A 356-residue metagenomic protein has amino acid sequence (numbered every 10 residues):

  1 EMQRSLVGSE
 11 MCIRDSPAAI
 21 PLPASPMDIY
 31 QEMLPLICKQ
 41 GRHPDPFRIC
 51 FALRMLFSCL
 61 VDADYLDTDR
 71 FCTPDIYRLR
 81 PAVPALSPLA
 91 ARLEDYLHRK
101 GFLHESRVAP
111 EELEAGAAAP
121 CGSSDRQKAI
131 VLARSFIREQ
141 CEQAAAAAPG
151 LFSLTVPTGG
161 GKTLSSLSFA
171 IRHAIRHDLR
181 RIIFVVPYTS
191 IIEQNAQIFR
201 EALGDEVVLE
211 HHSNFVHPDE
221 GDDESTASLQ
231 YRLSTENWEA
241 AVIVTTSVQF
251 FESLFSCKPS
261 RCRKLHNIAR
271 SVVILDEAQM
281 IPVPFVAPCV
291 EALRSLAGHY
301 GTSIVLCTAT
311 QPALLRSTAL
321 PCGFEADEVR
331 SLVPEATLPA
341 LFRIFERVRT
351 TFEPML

Functional and structural regions predicted by a protein language model:
E1-I13: Single conserved hydrophobic/aromatic residue that forms the stacking wall/gate of nucleotide- or nucleobase-binding
K39-E112: Interdomain "pre-motor" coupling segment immediately N-terminal to P-loop NTPase/helicase cores
L103-T155: Conserved pre-motif I regulatory segment
A148-A170: Walker A/P-loop
L179-A202, F215: Conserved Walker A/P-loop ATP-binding site and its immediately adjacent core in helicase/helicase-like ATPase domains
G204-F255: Inter-Walker segment of RecA-like/P-loop motor cores
V248, R261-L296: SF2 helicase catalytic motif II
T310-L356: Interdomain hinge/linker at the junction between the two RecA-like core domains of SF2 helicases
